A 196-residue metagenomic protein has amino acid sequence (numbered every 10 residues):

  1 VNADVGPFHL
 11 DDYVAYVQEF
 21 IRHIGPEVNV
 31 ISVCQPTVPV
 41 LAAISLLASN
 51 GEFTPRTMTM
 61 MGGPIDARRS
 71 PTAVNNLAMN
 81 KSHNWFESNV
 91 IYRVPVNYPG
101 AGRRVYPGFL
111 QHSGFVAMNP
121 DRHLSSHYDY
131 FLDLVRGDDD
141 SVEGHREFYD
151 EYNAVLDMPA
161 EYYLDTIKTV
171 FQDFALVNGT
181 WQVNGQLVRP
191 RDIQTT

Functional and structural regions predicted by a protein language model:
V1, F20, V30, W85-V90 (+5 more regions): Non-catalytic regulatory/linker segments of enzymes
N2-A3, D11-N29, V40-A42: Conserved acidic catalytic loop of the alpha/beta-hydrolase fold
F8-D12, Q35: Long, hydrophobic, well-ordered secondary-structure blocks that form the structural core and pocket-lining surfaces
V17-E19, S45-L47, V183-V188: A generic local structural motif
G25-P26, P39, A43-M158: Alpha/beta-hydrolase-fold enzymes
I31-T37: Conserved alpha/beta-hydrolase "nucleophile elbow" surrounding the catalytic nucleophile
D129-T196: Alpha/beta-hydrolase fold catalytic core
